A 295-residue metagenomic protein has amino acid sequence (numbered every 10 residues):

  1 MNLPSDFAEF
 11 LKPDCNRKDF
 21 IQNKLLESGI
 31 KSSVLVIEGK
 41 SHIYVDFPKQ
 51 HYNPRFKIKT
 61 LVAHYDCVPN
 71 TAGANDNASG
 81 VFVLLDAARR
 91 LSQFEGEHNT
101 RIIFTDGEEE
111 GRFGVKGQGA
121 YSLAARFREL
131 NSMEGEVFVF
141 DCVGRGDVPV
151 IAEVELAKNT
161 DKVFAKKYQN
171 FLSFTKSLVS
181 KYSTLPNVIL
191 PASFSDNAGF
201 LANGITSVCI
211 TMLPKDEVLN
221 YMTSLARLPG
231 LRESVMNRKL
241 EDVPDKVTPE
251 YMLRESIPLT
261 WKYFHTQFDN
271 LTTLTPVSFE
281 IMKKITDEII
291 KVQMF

Functional and structural regions predicted by a protein language model:
M1-N16, Q22, D66, E255-T272: N-terminal capping segment at the start of a domain
M1-P54: A non-catalytic alpha/beta surface segment that caps or lines the substrate-entry region of metallo-dependent hydrolase
L11-D19, A74-A78, F82, G114 (+2 more regions): Soluble non-cytosolic domains of exported or imported proteins
G29-G39, L190, G204-K215: Short, well-structured beta-strand/strand-turn elements
K57, L61-P69: Glycine/charged-rich beta-loop-alpha catalytic/anionic-binding loops adjacent to active sites
V68-K166, S173-Y182, N187-I189, N197-G199: Acidic/histidine-rich catalytic neighborhood of metal-dependent amide-processing enzymes
D141-G144, M212-E217: Glycine-rich beta-alpha junction loops
E217-F295: His/Asp/Glu-rich mid-to-C-terminal helical/loop segments that flank catalytic regions of hydrolases
